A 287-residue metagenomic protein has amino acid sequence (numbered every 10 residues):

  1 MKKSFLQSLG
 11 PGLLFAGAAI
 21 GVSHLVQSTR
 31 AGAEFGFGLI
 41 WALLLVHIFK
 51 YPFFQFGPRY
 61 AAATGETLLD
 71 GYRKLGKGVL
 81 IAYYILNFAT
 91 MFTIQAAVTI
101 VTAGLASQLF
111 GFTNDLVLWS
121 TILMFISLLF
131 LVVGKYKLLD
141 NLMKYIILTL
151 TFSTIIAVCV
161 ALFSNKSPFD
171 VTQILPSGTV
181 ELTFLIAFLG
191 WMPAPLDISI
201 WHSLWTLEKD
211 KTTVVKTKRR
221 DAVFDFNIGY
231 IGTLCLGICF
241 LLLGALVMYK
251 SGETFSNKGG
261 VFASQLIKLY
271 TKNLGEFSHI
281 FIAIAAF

Functional and structural regions predicted by a protein language model:
M1-H24, A187, T213-F224, I228: Membrane-interface "cap" regions at the ends of multi-pass membrane proteins
S8-V46, F56, V261-L266: Transmembrane helix-boundary motif of multi-pass solute transporters/channels
F15, A42-R73, A82-I94: Juxtamembrane transmembrane-helix boundary signature
S28-R30, Q55-V79, A106-F110, S251-T271: Flexible loop linkers connecting adjacent transmembrane helices in multi-pass alpha-helical membrane transporters
Y51-P58, T206, I231-Q265: Extracellular/periplasmic helix-exit of transmembrane alpha-helices
A63, V79-G111, S120, F287: Hydrophobic transmembrane alpha-helices that form the core helical bundles of multi-pass secondary transporters
L109-V132, L148-C159: Transmembrane alpha-helical segments of multi-pass small-molecule transport proteins
L148-G178, L185-L204: Hydrophobic alpha-helical segments and their helix-loop junctions in multi-pass secondary transporters
